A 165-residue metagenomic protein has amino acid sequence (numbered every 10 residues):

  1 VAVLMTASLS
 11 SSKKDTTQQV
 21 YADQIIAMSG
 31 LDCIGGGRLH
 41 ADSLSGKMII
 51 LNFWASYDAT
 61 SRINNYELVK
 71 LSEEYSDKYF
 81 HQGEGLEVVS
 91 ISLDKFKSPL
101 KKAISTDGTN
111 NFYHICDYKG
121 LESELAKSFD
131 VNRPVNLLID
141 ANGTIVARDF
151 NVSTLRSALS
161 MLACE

Functional and structural regions predicted by a protein language model:
A2-S10: Hydrophobic h-region of N-terminal signal peptides that target proteins for export in Gram-negative bacteria
S12-S43, I63, S160, C164: N-terminal "domain-start" segment that seeds a small globular fold
I26-A27, Y75, R133-V135: Short loop/turn microsegments at loop-to-beta-strand junctions
H40-I63, L68, V89: Short active-site neighborhood of thiol/selenol oxidoreductases, capturing the structured segment around
S45-I49, G83-L86, G108-N111, A141: Loop/turn elements at helix/coil->beta-strand transitions in domains of secreted/extracellular proteins
I63-T106, L121-L125: Structural microenvironment flanking redox-active thiols in thiol-disulfide oxidoreductases
K101-A141: Short, internal strand/loop/helix patches that form the active-site neighborhood or redox-interaction surface
N132-E165: Thiol-/selenol-based redox modules, centered on thioredoxin-like and closely related oxidoreductase domains
